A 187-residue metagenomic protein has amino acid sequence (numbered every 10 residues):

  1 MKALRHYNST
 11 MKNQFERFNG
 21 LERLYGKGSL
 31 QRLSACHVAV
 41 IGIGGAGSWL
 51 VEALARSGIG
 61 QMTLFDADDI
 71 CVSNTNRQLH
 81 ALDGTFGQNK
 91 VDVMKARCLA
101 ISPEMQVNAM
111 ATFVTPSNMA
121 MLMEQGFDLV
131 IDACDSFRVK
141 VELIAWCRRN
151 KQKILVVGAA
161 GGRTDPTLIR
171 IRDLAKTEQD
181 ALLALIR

Functional and structural regions predicted by a protein language model:
K2-V38: N-terminal charged helix/coil linker that caps or initiates catalytic domains
V40-G42, F65: Conserved N-terminal Rossmann-fold NAD(P)-binding element of oxidoreductases
A46: Hydrophobic/small residue at the entry helix of a nucleotide-binding pocket
R56-Q61: Conserved S-adenosyl-L-methionine
L64-S102: Glycine-rich phosphate-binding loop and adjoining beta1-alpha1-beta2 segment of Rossmann-like nucleotide-binding folds
Q106-T112: Conserved SAM-binding strand-loop segment of SAM-dependent methyltransferases
S117-G126: Short amphipathic alpha-helix with an adjacent loop that forms part of the alpha/beta core around
L129-R187: E1/E1-like adenylate-forming module used to activate ubiquitin-like modifiers and sulfur-carrier proteins
